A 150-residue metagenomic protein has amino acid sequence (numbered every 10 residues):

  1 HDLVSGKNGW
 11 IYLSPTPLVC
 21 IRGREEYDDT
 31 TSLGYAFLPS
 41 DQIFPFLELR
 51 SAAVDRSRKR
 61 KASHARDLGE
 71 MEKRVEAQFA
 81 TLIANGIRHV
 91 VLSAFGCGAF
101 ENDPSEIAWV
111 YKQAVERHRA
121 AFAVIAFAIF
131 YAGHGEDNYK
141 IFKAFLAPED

Functional and structural regions predicted by a protein language model:
H1-D150: Macrodomain-like recognition of ADP-ribose-binding/processing modules
